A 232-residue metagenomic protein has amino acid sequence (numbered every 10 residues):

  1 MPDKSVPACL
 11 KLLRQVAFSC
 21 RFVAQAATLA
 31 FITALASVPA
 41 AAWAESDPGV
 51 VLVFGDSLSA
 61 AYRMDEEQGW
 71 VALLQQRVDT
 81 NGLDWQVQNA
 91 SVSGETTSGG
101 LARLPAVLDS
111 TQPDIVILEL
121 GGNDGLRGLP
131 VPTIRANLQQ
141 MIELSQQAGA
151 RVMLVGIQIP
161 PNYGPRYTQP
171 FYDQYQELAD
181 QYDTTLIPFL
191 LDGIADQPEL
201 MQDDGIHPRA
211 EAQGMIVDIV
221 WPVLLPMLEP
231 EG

Functional and structural regions predicted by a protein language model:
M1-S19: N-terminal secretory signal peptides that target proteins for export/translocation
S19-V38: Bacterial N-terminal signal peptides
W43-S93, R103-Q112: Serine-esterase "nucleophile elbow" of acetyl-processing enzymes
S46, L73, L83, G99-G232: Alpha-helical cap/lid subdomain in secreted, periplasmic, or secretory-pathway luminal O-acyl-processing enzymes
G94-S98: Acidic-and-aromatic substrate-binding clefts and catalytic sites of carbohydrate-active enzymes
